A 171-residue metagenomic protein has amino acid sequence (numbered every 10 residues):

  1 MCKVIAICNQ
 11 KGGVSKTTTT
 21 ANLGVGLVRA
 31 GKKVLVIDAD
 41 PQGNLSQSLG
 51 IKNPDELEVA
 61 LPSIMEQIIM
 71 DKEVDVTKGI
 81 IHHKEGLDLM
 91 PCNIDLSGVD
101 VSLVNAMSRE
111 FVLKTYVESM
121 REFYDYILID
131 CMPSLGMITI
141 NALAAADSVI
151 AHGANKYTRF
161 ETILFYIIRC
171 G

Functional and structural regions predicted by a protein language model:
M1-G171: P-loop NTP-binding core
